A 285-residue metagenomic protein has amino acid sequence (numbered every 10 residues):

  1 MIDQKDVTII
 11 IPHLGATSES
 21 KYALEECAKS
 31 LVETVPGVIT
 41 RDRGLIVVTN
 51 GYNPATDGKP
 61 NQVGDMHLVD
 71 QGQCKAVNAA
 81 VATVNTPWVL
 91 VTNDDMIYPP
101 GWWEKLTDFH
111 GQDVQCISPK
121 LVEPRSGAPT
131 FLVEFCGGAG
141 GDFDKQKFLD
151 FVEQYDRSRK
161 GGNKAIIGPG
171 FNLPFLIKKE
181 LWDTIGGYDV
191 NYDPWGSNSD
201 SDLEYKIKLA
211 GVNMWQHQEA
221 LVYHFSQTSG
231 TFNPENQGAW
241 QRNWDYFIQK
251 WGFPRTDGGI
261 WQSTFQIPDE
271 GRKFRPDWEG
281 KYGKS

Functional and structural regions predicted by a protein language model:
A16-T17, S30, L45-G58, N93 (+1 more regions): A conserved acidic beta->alpha catalytic loop
A16-V35: Short, well-formed alpha-helical segments that are part of the catalytic scaffolds of diverse glycosyltransferases
H67-V84: Glycine-rich, basic loop-to-helix element that forms the pyrophosphate-binding segment of sugar-nucleotide handling
V89: Short aromatic/hydrophobic "clamp" motif used to bind/position activated sugar donors
M96, G101-D142: Conserved donor NDP-sugar-binding/catalytic core segment of glycosyltransferases
F151-I177: A recurrent flexible, glycine/aromatic-enriched loop bordering the glycosyltransferase active site that acts as
G168-I177, L181-G186, N191-A220: A short, conserved alpha-helix in the catalytic core of glycosyltransferases
D193, Q216-E235: Active-site donor/metal-binding and catalytic loop motifs of nucleotide-sugar-dependent glycosylation enzymes
